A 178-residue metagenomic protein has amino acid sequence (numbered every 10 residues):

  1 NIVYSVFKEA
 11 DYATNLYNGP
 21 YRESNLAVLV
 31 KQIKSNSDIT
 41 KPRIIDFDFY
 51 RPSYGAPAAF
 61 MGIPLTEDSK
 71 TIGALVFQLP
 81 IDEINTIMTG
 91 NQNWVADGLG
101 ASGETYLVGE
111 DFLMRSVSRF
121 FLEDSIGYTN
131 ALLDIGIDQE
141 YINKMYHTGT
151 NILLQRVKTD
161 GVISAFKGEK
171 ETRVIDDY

Functional and structural regions predicted by a protein language model:
N1-K8, I39-P42, Q92-R115, F120-E140 (+1 more regions): Short N-terminal helix-loop-first-beta-strand/juxtamembrane motif that initiates sensory/input modules
N1-L79, T86, E169-D176: Extracytoplasmic/periplasmic ligand-binding sensor regions of membrane-associated signaling proteins
A10-N25, E123-L132, H147-L153: Allosteric regulatory "coupling" segments in signal-transduction proteins
Q32, I87-D97, S164-G168: Amphipathic alpha-helical regulatory segments at dimerization interfaces that relay allosteric signals between sensory
F47-F49, L79-P80, L107-G109, S118: Short, structured patches in soluble enzyme cores that scaffold and shape functional sites
A56, L65-G73, E110, L133-Y178: Extracellular/periplasmic juxtamembrane segments that couple receptor/chemosensory ectodomains to their
I81-D82, L113: Conserved nucleotide-binding/hydrolysis micro-motifs of P-loop NTPases
I84-I87, V117: Acidic, turn/loop-rich segments in luminal/extracellular domains of secretory-pathway and cell-surface proteins
